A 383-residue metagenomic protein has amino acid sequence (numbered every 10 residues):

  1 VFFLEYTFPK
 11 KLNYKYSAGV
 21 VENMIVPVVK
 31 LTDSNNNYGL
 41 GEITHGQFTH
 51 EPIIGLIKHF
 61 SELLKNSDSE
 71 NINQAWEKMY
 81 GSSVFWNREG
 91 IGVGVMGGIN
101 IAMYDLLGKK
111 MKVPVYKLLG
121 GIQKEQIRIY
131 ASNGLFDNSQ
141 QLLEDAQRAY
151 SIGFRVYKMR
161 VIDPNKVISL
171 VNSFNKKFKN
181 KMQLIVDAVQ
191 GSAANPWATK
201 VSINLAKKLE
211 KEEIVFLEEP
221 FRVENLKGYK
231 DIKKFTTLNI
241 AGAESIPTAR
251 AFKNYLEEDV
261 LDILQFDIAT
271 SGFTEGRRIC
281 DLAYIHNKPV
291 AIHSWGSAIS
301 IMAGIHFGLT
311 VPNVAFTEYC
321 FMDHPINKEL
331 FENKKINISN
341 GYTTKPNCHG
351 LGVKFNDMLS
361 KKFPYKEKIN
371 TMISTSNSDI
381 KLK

Functional and structural regions predicted by a protein language model:
V1, S83, K109, V113-E125 (+1 more regions): N-terminal amphipathic alpha-helix/helix-capping segment at the start of soluble metabolic enzymes
V1-L40, T44-H45, M322-E329, D379-K383: Structured beta-strand/loop patches that form or line metal/cofactor-binding pockets in enzymes
V29, N36, I99, K112 (+5 more regions): Conserved, mostly hydrophobic/aromatic
T32-K110, L382-K383: Metal- or metallocofactor-binding catalytic centers and their adjacent structured scaffolds across diverse enzyme
I43, A131-G134, M159-V161, V186-Q190 (+6 more regions): A cross-domain feature marking catalytic cores of carbohydrate-active enzymes and several ubiquitous metabolic/repair
G120, E125-T236: Metal-dependent enolase-superfamily TIM-barrel catalytic cores that perform enediolate-based chemistry
E213, E224-A241, I246-Y342, P346-G350: Shared catalytic-loop signature of beta/alpha-barrel
L351-K383: Extended hydrophobic packing segments that form well-structured cores
